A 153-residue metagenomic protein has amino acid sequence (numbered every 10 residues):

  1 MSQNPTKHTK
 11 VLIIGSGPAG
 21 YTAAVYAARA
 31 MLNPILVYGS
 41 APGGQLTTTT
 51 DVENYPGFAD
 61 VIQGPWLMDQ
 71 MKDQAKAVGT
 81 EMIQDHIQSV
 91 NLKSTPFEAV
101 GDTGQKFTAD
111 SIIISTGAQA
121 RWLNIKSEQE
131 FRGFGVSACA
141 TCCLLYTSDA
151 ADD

Functional and structural regions predicted by a protein language model:
M1-I14, R29-A30, T80-Y146: FAD-binding core/adjacent interface of flavoenzyme oxidoreductases
Q3-V78: Beta1-alpha1 glycine-rich phosphate/pyrophosphate-binding loop at the start of Rossmann-like nucleotide-binding domains
P18, L46-T47, D60, L67 (+4 more regions): Short, flexible micro-motifs
P42-G43, V90, R121, D153: Active-site loop signature of alpha/beta-hydrolase-fold enzymes
T50-I62, S89, P96-A99, S148: Helix-loop-beta segment of a Rossmann-like dinucleotide-binding subdomain
Y146-D153: Conserved small/polar residues in nucleotide/adenosyl-binding loops
